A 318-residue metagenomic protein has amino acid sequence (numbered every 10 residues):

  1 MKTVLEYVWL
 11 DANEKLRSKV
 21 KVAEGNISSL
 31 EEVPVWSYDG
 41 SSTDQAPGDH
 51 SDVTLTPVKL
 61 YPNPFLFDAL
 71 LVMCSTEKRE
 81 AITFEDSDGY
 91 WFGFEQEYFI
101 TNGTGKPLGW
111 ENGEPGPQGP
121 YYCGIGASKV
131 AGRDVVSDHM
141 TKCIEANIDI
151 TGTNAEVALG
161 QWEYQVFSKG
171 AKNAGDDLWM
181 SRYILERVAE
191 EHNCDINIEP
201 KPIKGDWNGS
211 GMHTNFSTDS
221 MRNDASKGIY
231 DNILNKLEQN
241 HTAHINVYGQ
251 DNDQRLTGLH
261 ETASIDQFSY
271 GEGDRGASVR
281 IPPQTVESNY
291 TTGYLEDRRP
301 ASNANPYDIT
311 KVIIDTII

Functional and structural regions predicted by a protein language model:
M1-I318: Glycine-rich, acidic/polar active-site loops that bind/position phosphate-bearing ligands
